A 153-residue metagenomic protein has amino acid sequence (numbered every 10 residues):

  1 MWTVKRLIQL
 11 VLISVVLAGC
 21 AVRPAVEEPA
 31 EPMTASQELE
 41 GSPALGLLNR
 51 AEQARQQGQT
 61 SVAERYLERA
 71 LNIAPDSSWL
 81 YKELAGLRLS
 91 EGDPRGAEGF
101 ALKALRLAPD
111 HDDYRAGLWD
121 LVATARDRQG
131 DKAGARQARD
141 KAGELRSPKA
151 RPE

Functional and structural regions predicted by a protein language model:
S14-L39, E153: Bacterial Sec signal peptide processing site at the extreme N-terminus
E68-N72, L105-R106, E144: Conserved structural position within tetratricopeptide repeats
